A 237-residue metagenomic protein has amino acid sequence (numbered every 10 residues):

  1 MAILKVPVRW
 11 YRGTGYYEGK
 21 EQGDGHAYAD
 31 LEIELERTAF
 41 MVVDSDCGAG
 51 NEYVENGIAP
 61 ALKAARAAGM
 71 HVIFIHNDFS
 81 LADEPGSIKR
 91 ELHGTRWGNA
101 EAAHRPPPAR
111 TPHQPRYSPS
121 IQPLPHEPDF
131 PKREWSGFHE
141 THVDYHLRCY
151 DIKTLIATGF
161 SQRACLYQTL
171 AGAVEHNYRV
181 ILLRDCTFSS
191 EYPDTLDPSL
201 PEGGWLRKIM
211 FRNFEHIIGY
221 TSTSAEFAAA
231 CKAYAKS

Functional and structural regions predicted by a protein language model:
M1-A39, G48, P60-A68, F79-L81 (+1 more regions): Active-site-adjacent betaalpha module
S45-N51: Short acidic, Gly/Ser-rich segments with clustered Asp/Glu that frequently serve as metal-coordination loops in enzyme
N51-A59: Short amphipathic alpha-helical segment that frequently serves as the phosphate-/nucleotide-binding helix
